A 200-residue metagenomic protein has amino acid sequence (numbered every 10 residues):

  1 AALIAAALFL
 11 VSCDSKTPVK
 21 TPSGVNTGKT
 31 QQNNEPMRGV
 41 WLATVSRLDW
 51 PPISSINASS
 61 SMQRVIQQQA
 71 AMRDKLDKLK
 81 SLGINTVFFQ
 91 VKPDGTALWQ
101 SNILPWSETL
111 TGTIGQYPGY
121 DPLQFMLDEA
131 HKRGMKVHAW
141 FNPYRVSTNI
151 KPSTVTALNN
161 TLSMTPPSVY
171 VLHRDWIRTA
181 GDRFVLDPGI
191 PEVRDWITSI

Functional and structural regions predicted by a protein language model:
F9-S12: C-terminal motif of bacterial Sec signal peptides marking the signal peptidase cleavage site
D14-K16: Bacterial signal peptide processing site
K20-R38, D49: N-terminal low-complexity, Pro/Thr/Ser-rich intrinsically disordered segments that act as propeptides or flexible
Q31-P36, K80-L82, H131-K132, Y170: Extracellular/periplasmic catalytic domains that process cell-envelope and extracellular macromolecules
E35, A43, R47-A70, A139 (+1 more regions): Active-site-adjacent "subsite" loops/lids of carbohydrate-active enzymes
R38-L42, V87-F89, V137-A139: Hydrophobic faces of well-ordered beta-strands that scaffold small-molecule active sites in alpha/beta enzyme cores
S60-L82, T109-R133, R194-S199: Aromatic- and glycine-enriched glycan-recognition loops and surfaces that form the carbohydrate-binding subsites
L82-P118: Aromatic-lined carbohydrate-binding/catalytic grooves of carbohydrate-active enzymes
